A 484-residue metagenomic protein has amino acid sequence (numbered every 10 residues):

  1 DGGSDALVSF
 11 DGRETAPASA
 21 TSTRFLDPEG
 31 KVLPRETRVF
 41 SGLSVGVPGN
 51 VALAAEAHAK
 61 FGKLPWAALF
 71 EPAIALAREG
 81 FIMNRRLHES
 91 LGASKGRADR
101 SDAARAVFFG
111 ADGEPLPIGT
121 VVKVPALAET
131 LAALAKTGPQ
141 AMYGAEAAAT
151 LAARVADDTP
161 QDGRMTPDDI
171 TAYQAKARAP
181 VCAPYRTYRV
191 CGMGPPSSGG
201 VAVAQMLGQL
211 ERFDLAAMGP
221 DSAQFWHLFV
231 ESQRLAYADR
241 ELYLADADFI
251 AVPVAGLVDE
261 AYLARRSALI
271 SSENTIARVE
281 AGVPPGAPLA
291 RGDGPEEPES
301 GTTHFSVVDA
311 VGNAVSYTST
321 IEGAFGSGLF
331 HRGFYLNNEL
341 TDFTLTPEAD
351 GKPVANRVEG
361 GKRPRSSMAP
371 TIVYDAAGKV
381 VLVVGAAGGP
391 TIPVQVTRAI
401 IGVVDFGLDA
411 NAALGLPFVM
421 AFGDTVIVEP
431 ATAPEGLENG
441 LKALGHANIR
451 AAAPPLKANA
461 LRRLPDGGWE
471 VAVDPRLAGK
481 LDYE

Functional and structural regions predicted by a protein language model:
D1-G194, S198, V258, L269-S271 (+3 more regions): Noncatalytic scaffold domains of N-terminal-nucleophile
D1-S9, Q161-T166, V308, N313-A376 (+2 more regions): Active-site rim segments in enzyme catalytic domains, especially the processed small/beta chain of N-terminal
A52-K60, T137-G144, A149, E211 (+1 more regions): Alpha-helical support elements that line or immediately flank enzyme active sites and cofactor-binding pockets
A67-R78, A149-A153, D221-Y237, A410-M420: Short, well-structured alpha-helical segments that form the helix of a local strand-helix-strand
A177, E299-T302, S366-M368: Short, small/polar residue-rich loop motifs at catalytic or cofactor-binding pockets
R212-T320, H331, A451-A452: Internal maturation/activation junctions in enzymes
V230, L235, L345-A421: Conserved catalytic alpha/beta cores of large enzymes that bind or transform nucleotide phosphates and polynucleotides
V311, G361-P364, V396, D405-A453: Extended C-terminal subregions enriched in glycine
